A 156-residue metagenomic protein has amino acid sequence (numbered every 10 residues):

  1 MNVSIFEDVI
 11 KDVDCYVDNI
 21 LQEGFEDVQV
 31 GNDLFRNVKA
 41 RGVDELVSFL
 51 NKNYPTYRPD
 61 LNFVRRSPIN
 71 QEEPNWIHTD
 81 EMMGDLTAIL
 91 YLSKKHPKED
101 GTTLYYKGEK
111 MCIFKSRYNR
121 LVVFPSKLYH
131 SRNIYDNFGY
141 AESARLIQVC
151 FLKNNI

Functional and structural regions predicted by a protein language model:
M1-N75: Non-heme Fe(II)/2-oxoglutarate
P68-I156: Catalytic core of non-heme Fe(II) oxygenases with the double-stranded beta-helix
